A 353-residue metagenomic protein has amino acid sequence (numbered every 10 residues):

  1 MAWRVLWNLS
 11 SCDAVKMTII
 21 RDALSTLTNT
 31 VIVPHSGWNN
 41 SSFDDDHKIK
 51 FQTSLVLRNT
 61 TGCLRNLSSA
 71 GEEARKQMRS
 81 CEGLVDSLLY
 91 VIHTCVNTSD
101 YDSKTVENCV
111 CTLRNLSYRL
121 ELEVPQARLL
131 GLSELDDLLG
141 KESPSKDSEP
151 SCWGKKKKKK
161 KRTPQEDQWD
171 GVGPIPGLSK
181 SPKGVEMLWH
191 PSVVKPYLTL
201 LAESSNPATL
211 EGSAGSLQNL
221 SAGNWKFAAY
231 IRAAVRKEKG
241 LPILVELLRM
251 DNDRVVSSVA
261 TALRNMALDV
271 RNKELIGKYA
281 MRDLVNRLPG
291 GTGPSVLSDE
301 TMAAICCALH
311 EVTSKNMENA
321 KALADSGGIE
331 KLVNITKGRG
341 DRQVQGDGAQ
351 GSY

Functional and structural regions predicted by a protein language model:
M1-S10, M17-D22, T26, H35-S69 (+11 more regions): Alpha-helical solenoid repeats of the armadillo/HEAT superfamily in eukaryotic scaffolding/adaptor proteins
L6, T26-V31, D45, S87-I92 (+4 more regions): Buried hydrophobic core positions in alpha-solenoid tandem helical repeats
D13, A229-Y230: Leucine-rich repeat
F43, P174-S181: Short glycine/proline-rich turn/loop motifs
K50, K180-E203: Extended parallel coiled-coil rod domains
T61, E72, V194-K195, A228 (+2 more regions): Residue-level signal for cytosolic alpha-helical hairpin/rod architecture
L88, C111-L116, L135-K146, W225 (+2 more regions): Eukaryote-specific, cytoplasm-facing alpha-helical/coiled-coil scaffolding segments in long proteins
E134-L135, Y353: Extended, charge-rich alpha-helical scaffold/interaction domains
